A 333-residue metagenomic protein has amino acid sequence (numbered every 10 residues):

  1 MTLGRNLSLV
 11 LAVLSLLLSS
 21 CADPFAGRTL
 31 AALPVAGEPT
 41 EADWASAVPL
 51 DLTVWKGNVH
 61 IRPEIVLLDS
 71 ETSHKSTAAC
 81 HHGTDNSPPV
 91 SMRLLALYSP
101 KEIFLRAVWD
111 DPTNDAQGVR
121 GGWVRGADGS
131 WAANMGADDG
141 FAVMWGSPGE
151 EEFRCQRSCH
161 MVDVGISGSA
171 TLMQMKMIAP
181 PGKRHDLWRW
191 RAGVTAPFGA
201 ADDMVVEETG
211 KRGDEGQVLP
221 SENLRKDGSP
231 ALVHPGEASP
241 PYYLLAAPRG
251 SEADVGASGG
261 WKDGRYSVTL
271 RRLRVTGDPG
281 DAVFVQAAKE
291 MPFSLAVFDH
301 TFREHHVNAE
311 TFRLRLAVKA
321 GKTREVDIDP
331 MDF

Functional and structural regions predicted by a protein language model:
M1-S8: Bacterial N-terminal signal peptides that target proteins for export
L18-S20: C-terminal motif of bacterial Sec signal peptides marking the signal peptidase cleavage site
A22-R62, G121-S229, G277-F333: Acidic/polar low-complexity flexible segments
G37, E102-W109, Y266-R272: Short, well-ordered beta-strand segments enriched in hydrophobic/aromatic residues
T77, E222-S251: Surface-exposed, low-complexity/disordered Ser/Thr/Gly/Pro/Asn-rich loops and linkers
M92, S99-F104, D110-Q117, E150 (+1 more regions): Primarily extracytoplasmic ectodomains and periplasmic/lumenal surface modules that are beta-strand-rich
M92-L95, V255-G260: Beta-strand-rich interaction surfaces with strong enrichment in secreted/lumenal proteins
A257-G264, D281-Q286: Exposed beta-sheet edge/beta-hairpin loop segments within beta-rich domains
